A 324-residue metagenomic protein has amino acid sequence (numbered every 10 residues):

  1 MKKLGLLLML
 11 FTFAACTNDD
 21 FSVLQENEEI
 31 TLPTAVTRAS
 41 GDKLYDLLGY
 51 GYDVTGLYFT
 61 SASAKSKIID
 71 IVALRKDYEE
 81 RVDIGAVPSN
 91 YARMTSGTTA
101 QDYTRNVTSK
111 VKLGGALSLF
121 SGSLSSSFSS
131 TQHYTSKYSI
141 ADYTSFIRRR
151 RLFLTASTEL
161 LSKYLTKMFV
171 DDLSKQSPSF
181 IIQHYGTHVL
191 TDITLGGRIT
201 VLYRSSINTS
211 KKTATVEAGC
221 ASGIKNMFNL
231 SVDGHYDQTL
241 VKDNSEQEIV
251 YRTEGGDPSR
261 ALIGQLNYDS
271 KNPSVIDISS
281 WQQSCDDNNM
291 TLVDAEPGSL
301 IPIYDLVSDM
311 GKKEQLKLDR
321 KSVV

Functional and structural regions predicted by a protein language model:
M1, V323-V324: Accessible peptide chain termini
K2-L7: Sec-dependent signal peptide recognition, specifically the positively charged N-region followed immediately by
L8-M9, D319: A periodicity- and composition-biased signal for non-globular, repetitive helical segments
M9-L10, T213: Residue-level signal for mature regions of secreted extracellular proteins and peptides
T12-A15: C-terminal motif of bacterial Sec signal peptides marking the signal peptidase cleavage site
T17-D20: Bacterial signal peptide processing site
V23-S322: Membrane-permeabilization and membrane-interfacing ectodomains
